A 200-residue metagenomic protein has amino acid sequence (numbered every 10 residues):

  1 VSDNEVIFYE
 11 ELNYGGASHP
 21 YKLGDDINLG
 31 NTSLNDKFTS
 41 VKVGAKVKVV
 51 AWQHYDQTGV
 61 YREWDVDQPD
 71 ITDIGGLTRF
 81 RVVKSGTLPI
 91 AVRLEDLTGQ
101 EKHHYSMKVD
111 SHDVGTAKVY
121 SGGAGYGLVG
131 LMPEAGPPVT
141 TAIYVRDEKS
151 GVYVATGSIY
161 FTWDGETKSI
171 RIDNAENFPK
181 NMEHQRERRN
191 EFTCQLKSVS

Functional and structural regions predicted by a protein language model:
V1-D113, Y120-L128, M132, G136-T156 (+4 more regions): Compact beta-sheet-dominated domain cores in extracellular/mature segments
